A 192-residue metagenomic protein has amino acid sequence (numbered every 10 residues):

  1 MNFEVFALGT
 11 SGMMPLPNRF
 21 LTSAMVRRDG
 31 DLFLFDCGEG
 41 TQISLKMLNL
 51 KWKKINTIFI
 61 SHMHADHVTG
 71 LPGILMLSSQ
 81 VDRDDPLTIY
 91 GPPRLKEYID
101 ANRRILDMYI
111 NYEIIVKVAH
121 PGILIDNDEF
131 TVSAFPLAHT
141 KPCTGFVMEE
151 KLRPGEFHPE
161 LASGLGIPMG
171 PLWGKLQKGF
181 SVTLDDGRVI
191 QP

Functional and structural regions predicted by a protein language model:
M1-L48, P86, F146-M148, G155: Conserved beta-strand hairpin/beta-sheet module of binuclear metal-dependent hydrolase folds, prominently
V5, I114-V116, V132: Generic structural signal for residues in well-ordered beta-strands
M14-L16, M108, H139-K141: Short glycine/serine/proline-enriched coil/turn segments at secondary-structure junctions
E39-Y90, K117-H120: Active-site metal-binding motif and surrounding structural segment of the metallo-beta-lactamase
Q42, A65, L95-K96, H139-T140 (+1 more regions): Alpha-helix N-cap/helix-start and coil->helix boundary motif
L50-K53, Y112, D128-F130: Structured loop/turn residues at beta-strand edges in well-structured enzyme cores
R83-V118: Active-site neighborhood of divalent metal-dependent phosphoester bond hydrolases
H120-P192: Metal-dependent phosphodiesterase/nuclease catalytic metal-binding core
